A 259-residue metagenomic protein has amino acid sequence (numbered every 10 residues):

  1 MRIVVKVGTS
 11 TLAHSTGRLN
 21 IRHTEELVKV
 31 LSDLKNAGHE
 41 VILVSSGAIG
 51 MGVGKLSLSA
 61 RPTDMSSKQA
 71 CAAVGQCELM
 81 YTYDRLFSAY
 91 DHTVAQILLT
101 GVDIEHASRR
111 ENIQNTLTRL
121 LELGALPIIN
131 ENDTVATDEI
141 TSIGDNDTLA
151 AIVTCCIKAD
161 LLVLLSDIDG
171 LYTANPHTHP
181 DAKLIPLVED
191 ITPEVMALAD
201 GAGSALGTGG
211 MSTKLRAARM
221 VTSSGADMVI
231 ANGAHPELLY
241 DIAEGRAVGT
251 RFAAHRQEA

Functional and structural regions predicted by a protein language model:
M1-R61, M65-A259: C-terminal catalytic "cap/lid" subdomain
